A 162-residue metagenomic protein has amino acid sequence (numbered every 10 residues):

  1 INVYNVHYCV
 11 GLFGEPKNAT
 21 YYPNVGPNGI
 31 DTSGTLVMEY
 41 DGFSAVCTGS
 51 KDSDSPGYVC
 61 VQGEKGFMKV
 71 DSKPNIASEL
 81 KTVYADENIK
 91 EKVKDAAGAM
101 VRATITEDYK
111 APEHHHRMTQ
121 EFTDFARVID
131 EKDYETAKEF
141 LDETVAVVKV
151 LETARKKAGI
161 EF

Functional and structural regions predicted by a protein language model:
I1-P56, C60, P74: Rossmann-like dinucleotide-binding domain that binds NAD(P)(H)
I1-Y4, Q120, D142-E143: A generic structural signal for residues located within well-ordered alpha-helices of large catalytic or ligand-binding
M38-G42, G63, T82-I89: Short acidic, glycine-rich loop/turn motifs
G42-V46, P56, F67, A103-D108: Short, mixed charged/polar active-site loops that provide acid/base catalysis or chelate metal/phosphate cofactors
P56-C60, E79-Y84: A short, polar/proline- and glycine-enriched secondary-structure boundary/capping micro-motif
T82-D108: Alpha-helical membrane-targeting segments
Y109-T123, E139: Active-site loop of classical SDR/Rossmann-like NAD(P)-dependent oxidoreductases, centered on the catalytic Tyr-X3-Lys
D124-F162: C-terminal helix-rich "cap/oligomerization" subdomain common to oxidoreductases
